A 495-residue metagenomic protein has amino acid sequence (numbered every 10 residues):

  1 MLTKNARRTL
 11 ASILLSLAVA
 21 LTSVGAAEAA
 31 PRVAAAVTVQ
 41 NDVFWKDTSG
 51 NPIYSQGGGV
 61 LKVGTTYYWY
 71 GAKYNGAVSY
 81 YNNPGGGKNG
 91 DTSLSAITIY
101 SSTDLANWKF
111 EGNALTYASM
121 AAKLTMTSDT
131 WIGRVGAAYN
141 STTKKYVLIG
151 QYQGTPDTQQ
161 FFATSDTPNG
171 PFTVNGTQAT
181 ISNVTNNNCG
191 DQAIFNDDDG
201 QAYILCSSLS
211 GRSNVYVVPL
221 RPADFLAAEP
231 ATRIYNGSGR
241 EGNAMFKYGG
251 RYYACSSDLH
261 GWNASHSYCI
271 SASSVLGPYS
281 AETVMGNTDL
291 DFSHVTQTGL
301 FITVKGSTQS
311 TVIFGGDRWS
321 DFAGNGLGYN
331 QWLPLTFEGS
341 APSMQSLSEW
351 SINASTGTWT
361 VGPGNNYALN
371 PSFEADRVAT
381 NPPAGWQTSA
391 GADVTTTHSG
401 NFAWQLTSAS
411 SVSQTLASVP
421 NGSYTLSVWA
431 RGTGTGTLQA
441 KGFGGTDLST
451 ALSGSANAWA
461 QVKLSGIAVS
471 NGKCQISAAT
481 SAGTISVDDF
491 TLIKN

Functional and structural regions predicted by a protein language model:
L2-L14: Bacterial N-terminal signal peptides that target proteins for export
S12-T22: Bacterial N-terminal signal peptides
A20, A223, E338, D376 (+1 more regions): Phosphate/oxyanion-binding loops and surfaces in catalytic or ligand/nucleic-acid-binding neighborhoods
A20-A30: C-terminal segment of classical bacterial N-terminal signal peptides
P31-S372: Carbohydrate-active catalytic/glycan-binding domains of CAZyme proteins, especially the secreted or lumenal ectodomains
T360-N495: Extracellular and organelle-lumenal recognition/adhesion modules and their flexible linkers in secreted
